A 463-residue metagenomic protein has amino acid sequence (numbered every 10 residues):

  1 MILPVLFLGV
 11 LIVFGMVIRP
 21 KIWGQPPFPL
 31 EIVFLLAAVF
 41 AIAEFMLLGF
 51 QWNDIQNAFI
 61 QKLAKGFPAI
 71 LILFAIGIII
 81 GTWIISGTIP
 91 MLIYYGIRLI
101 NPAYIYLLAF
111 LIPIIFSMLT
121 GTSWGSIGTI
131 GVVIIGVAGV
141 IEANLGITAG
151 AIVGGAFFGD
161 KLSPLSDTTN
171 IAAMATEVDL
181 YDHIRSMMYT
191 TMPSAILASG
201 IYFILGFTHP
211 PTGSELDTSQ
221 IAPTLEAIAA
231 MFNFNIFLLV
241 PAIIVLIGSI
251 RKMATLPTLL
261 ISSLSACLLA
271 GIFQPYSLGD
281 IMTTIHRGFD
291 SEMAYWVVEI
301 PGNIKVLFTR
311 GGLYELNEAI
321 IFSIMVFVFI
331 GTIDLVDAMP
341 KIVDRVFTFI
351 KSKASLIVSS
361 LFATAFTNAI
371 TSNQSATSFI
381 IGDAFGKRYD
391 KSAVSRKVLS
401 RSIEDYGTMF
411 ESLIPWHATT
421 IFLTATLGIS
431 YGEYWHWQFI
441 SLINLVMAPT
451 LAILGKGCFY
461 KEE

Functional and structural regions predicted by a protein language model:
M1-F74, Y189-L197, F203-F322: Hydrophobic transmembrane alpha-helices of multi-pass small-molecule transporters
G9, V13, I42, L111-I115 (+10 more regions): Alpha-helical transmembrane segments of multipass membrane proteins
L48-W52, A64-K65, I85, E142-G146 (+6 more regions): Juxtamembrane helix-boundary/capping and inter-helix hinge elements in multi-pass membrane proteins
G49-G139, V298-G386: Membrane-embedded alpha-helical segments and adjacent helix-loop junctions characteristic of multi-pass solute
A103-F116, E142-K161, S355-N368, S392-L413 (+1 more regions): Alpha-helical transmembrane segments of multi-pass membrane proteins
G125-G136, V153, S166-V178, Q374-Y389 (+1 more regions): Re-entrant/interfacial helical elements at transmembrane boundaries that shape and gate the permeation pathway
K161-P164, A173-E226, T420-E463: Juxtamembrane and boundary regions of transmembrane helices in multi-pass small-molecule transporters and channels
A195-L205, A363-F422: Alpha-helical transmembrane segments of helical membrane proteins, especially in multi-pass transport, channel
